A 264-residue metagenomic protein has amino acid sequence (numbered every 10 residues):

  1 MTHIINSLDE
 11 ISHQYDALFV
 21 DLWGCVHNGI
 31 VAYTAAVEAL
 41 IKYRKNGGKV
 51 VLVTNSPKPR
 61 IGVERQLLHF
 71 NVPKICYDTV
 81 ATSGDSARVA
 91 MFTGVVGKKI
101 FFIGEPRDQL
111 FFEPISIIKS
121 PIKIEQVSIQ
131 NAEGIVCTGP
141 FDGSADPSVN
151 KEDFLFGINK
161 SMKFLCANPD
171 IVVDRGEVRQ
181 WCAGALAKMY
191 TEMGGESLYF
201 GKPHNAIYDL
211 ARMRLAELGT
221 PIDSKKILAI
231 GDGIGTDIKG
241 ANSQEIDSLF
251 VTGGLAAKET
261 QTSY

Functional and structural regions predicted by a protein language model:
M1-Y264: HAD-like aspartate-dependent phosphatase fold
